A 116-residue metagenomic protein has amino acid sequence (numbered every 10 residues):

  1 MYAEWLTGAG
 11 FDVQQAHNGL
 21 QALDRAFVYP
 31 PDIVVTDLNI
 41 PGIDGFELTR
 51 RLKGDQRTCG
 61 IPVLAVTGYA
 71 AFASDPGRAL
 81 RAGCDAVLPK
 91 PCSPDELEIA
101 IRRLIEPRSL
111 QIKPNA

Functional and structural regions predicted by a protein language model:
A3-G8: Charged docking surfaces used in two-component/phosphorelay signaling
D12, V34, L38-N39: The short loop immediately C-terminal to the conserved phospho-acceptor aspartate in CheY-like receiver
Q15, I40-I43: Residue-level signal for the "D+5" position in two-component response regulator receiver
Q15-I33: Acidic, metal-coordinating helix/loop segments flanking the phosphotransfer/catalytic sites of two-component signaling
P41, R50, C59, A71-F72: The feature encodes the CheY-like receiver
V66-T67: Hydrophobic/aromatic residues positioned on beta-strands within the core alpha/beta folds
C92-I101: C-terminal output helix
